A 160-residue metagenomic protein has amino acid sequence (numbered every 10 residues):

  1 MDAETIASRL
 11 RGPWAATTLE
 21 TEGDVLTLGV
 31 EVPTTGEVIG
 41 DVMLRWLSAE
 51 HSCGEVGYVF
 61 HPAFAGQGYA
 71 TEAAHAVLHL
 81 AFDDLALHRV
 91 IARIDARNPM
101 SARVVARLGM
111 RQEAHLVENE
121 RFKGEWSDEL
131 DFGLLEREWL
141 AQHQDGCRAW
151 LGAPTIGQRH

Functional and structural regions predicted by a protein language model:
M1-A63, L80, D84, K123-H160: GNAT-family acyltransferases
E31, I94-A96: Glycine-rich beta-to-alpha transition loops that act as phosphate-gripper elements at the mouths of alpha/beta enzyme
I39, G109-Q112: Short, 15-30-residue, compositionally biased linear elements with alpha-helical propensity or flexible coil
L44, L78, L85-L87, L108 (+1 more regions): Generic leucine side-chain signal with a strong bias for well-ordered alpha-helical environments
A49, R97-P99, V117: Residue-level marker for beta-strand->alpha-helix junctions and adjacent short loops that shape enzyme
Y58-H61, G66-D83, P99-R107: Conserved acetyl-CoA-binding loop-helix of GNAT-fold acetyltransferases
I91-R93, R111-S127: Conserved catalytic-core motifs of GNAT/GCN5-like acyltransferases
